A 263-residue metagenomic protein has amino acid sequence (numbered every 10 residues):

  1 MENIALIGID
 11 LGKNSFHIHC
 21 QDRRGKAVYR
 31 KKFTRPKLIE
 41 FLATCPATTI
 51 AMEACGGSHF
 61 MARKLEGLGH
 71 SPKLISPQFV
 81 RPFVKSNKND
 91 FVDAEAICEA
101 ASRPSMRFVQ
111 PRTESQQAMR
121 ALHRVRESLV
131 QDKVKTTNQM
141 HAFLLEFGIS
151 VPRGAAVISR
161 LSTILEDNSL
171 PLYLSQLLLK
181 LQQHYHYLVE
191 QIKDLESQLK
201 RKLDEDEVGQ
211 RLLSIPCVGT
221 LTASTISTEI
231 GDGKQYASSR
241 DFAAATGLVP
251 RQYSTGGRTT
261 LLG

Functional and structural regions predicted by a protein language model:
M1-G263: A detector of single, family-specific signature residues that are central to catalytic or substrate-handling motifs
